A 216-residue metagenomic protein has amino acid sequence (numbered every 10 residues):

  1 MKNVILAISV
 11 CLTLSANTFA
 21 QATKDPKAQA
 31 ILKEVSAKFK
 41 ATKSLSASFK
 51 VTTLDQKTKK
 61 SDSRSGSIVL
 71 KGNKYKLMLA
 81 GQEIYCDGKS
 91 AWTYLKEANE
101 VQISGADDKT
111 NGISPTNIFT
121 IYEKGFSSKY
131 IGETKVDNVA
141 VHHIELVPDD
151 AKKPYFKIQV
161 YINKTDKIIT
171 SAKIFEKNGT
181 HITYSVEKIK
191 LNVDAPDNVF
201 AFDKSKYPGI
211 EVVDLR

Functional and structural regions predicted by a protein language model:
I5, A16-K60, N73-K74, K206 (+1 more regions): N-terminal leader/targeting segments and the immediate start of mature chains
A20, K129-P208, V213-R216: Gly/Pro-enriched, hydrophobic low-complexity segments that function as extracytoplasmic propeptides/linkers
T42-S46, S63-S65, G72, C86 (+5 more regions): Extracytoplasmic
V51-T53, L79-Q82, L95, K173-E176: Beta-turn initiation residues at beta-strand->coil junctions
K57, E97-N99, N178: Solvent-exposed strand-loop boundary residues in beta-sheet-rich modules
S65-I113, I182-T183: An acidic-aromatic
A106-V139: Flexible, surface-exposed loop/linker segments and immediately adjacent secondary-structure boundaries
